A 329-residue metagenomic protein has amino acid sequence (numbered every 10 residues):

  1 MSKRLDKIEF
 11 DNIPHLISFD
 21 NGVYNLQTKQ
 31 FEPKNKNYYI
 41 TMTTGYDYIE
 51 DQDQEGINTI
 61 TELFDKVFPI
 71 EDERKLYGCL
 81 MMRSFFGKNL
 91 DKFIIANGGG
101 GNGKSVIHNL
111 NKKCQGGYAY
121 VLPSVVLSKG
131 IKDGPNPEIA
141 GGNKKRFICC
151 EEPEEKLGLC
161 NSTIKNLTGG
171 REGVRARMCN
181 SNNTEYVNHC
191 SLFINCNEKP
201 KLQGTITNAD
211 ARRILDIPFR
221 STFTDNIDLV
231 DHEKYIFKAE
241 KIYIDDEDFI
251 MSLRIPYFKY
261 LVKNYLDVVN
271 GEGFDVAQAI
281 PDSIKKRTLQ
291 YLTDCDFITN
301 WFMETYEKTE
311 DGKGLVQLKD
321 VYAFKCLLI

Functional and structural regions predicted by a protein language model:
M1-I329: Feature primarily recognizes SF3-like P-loop helicase cores of small DNA viruses
